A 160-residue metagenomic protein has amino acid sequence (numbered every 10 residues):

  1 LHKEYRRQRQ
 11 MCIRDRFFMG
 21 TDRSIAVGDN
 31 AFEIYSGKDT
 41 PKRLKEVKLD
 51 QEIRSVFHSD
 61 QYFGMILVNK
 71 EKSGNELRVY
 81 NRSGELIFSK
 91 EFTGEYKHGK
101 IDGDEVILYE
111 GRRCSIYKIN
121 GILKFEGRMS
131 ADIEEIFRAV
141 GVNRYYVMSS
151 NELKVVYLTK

Functional and structural regions predicted by a protein language model:
L1, I34-S36, V79, I116 (+1 more regions): Conserved blade-register residue in beta-propeller folds
L1-I13: Single conserved hydrophobic/aromatic residue that forms the stacking wall/gate of nucleotide- or nucleobase-binding
Q10, R14-D22, K48-D60, E91-D104 (+1 more regions): Repeated scaffold domains used in trafficking and secretory/extracellular systems, primarily beta-propellers
F17-G28, F32-I34, S59-E71, G99-E110 (+2 more regions): Short beta-strand elements that form the blades of beta-propeller/WD-repeat-like and other beta-sheet-rich scaffold
G37-T40, N81-S83, K118-I122, T159-K160: Short loop/turn segments that connect beta-strands within beta-propeller blades
V56-G99: C-terminal structural cap/anchor segments
V79-N81, E110-R144, M148-E152: C-terminal closing repeat unit and adjoining cap/tail of repeat-based domains
